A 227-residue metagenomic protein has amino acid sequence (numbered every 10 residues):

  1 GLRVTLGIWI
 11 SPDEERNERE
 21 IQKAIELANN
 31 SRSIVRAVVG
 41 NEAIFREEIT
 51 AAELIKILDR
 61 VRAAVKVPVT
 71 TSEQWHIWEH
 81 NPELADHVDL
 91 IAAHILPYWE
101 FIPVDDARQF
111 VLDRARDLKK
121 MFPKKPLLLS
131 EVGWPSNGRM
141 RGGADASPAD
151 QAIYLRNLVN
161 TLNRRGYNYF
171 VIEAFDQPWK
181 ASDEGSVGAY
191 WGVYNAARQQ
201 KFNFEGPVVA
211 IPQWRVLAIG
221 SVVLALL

Functional and structural regions predicted by a protein language model:
G1, E20, N81-H87, F110 (+2 more regions): Folded extracytoplasmic luminal domains of secretory or organellar precursors
G1-V67: Substrate-binding cleft of extracellular glycoside hydrolase catalytic domains
I8, N41, L58-E79, K124-V132 (+1 more regions): Aromatic-lined carbohydrate-recognition surfaces of secreted/lumenal glycan-active proteins
V35, E73-R114, W134-P135: Aromatic- and acid-rich polysaccharide-binding/catalytic face of secreted or lumenal carbohydrate-active enzymes
A37, I91, L118, L129-E131 (+1 more regions): Conserved, mostly hydrophobic/aromatic
F45-I49, E79-N81, E100-P103, N137-R139 (+1 more regions): Extracytoplasmic/secreted cell-surface and envelope-processing proteins
I95-W99, M121-A152, D176-K180: Active-site clefts of carbohydrate-active enzymes
M140-D150, R164-N168, I172-L227: Aromatic-rich peripheral "rim/lid" segments of glycoside hydrolase catalytic domains that contact and position glycan
